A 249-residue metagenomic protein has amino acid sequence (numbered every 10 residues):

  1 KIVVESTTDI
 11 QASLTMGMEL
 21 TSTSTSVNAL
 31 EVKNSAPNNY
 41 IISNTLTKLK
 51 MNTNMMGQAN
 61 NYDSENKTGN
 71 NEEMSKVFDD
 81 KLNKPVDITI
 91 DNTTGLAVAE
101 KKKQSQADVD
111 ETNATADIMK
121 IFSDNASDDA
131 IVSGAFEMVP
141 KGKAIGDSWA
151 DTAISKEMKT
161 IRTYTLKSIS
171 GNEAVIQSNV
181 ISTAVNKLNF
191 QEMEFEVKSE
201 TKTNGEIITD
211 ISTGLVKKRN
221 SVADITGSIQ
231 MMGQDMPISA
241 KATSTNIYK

Functional and structural regions predicted by a protein language model:
K1-K249: Signature of exported/secreted
